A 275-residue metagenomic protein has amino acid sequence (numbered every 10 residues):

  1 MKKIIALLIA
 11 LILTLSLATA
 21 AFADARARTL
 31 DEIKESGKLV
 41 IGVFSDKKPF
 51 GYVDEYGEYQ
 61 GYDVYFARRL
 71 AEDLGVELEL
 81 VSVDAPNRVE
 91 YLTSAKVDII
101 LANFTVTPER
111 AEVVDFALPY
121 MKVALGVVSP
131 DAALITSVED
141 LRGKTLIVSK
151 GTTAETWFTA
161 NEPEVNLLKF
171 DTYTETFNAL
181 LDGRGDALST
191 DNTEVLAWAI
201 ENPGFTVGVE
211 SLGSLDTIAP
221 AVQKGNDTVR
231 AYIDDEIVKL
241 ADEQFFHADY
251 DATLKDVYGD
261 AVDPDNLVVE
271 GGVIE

Functional and structural regions predicted by a protein language model:
D24, V64-D73, A132, K144-T145 (+2 more regions): Extended ligand-binding regions for polar small-molecule ligands
D24-A27, T153-F170, V207-S211, I237-E275: Ligand-binding clefts/hinges and TM-proximal coupling segments of bilobed small-molecule sensing domains
D24-N103: Extracytoplasmic small-molecule ligand-binding "clamshell" domains of the periplasmic binding protein/Venus flytrap
G37-V43, V138-T152: Short loop->beta-strand "edge-of-pocket" segments that line small-molecule binding or catalytic clefts across diverse
R68, E72, E77-D140, T206-V207 (+1 more regions): Acidic, polar ligand-binding/catalytic clefts
E79-E90, A133, K150-T153, L168-D182: Short helix-initiation/N-cap motifs at beta->coil->alpha
E90, F104-E112, T159-A160, T174 (+1 more regions): A ligand-binding cleft/hinge motif common to bilobed small-molecule-binding domains
M121-S129, L196-I237, D256-E275: Periplasmic-binding protein-like
